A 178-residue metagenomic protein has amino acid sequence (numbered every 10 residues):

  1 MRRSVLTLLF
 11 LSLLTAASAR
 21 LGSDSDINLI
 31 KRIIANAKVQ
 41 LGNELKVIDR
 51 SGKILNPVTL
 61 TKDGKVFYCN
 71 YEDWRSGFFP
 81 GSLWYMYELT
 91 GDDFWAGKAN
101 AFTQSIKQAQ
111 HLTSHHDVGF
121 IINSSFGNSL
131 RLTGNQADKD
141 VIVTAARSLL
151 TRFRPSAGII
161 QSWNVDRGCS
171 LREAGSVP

Functional and structural regions predicted by a protein language model:
M1-S4: Positively charged n-region of N-terminal signal peptides that target proteins for export
T7-A16, T103: Bacterial N-terminal signal peptides
R20-P178: Glycan-recognition and catalytic cores of secretory/periplasmic carbohydrate-active enzymes
